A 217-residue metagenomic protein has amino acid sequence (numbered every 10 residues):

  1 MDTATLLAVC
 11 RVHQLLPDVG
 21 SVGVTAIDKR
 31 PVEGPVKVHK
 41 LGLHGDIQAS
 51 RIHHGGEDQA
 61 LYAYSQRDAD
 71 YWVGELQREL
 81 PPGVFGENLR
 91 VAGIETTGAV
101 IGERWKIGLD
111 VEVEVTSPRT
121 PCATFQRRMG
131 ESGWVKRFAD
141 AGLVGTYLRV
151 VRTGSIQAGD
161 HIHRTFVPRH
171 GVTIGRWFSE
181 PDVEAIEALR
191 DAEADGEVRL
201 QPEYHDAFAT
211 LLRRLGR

Functional and structural regions predicted by a protein language model:
M1-Q126, G133, P168-R217: Electropositive, beta-rich accessory/interaction domains or terminal extensions that provide binding surfaces
G45-Q48, L148, Q157: Short, flexible micro-motifs
V91-G93, G145-R152: Short alpha-helix capping/helix-loop boundary micro-motifs
G102, T153, A158-D160: Loop/turn positions that initiate beta-strands
S132-R149: A mid-sequence, solvent-exposed acidic-amphipathic segment
I162-F166: Short hydrophobic beta/alpha edge segments that flank linear recognition/processing sites
